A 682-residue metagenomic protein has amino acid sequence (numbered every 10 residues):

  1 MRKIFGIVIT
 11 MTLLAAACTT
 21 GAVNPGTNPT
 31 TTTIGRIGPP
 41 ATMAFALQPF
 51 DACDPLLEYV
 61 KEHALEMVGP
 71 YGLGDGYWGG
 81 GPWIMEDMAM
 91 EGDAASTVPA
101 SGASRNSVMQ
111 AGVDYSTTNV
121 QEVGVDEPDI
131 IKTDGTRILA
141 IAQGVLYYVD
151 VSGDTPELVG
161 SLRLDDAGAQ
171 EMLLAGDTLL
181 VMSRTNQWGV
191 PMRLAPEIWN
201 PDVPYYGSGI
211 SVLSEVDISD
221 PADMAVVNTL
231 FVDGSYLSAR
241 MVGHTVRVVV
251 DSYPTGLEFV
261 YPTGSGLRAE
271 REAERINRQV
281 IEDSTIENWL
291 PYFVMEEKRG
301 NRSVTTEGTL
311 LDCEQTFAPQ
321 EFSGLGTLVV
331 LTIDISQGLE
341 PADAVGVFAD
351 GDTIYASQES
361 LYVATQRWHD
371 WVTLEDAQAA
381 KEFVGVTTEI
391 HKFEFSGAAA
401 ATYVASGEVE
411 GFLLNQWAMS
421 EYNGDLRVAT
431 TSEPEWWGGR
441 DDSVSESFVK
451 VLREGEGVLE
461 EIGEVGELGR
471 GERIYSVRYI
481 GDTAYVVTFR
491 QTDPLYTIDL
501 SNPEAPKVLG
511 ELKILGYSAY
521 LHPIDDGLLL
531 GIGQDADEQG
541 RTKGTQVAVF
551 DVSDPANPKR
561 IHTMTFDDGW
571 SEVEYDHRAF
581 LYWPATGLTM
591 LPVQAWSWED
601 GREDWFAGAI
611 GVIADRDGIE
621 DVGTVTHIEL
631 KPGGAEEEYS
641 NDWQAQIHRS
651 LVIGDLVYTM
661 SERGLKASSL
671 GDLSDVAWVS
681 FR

Functional and structural regions predicted by a protein language model:
M1-I4: Positively charged n-region of N-terminal signal peptides that target proteins for export
I7-V8, T483: Intrinsically disordered, low-complexity segments enriched in polar/charged small residues
V8-A16: Bacterial N-terminal signal peptides
C18-R682: Beta-sheet-rich non-transmembrane sensory/scaffold domains
